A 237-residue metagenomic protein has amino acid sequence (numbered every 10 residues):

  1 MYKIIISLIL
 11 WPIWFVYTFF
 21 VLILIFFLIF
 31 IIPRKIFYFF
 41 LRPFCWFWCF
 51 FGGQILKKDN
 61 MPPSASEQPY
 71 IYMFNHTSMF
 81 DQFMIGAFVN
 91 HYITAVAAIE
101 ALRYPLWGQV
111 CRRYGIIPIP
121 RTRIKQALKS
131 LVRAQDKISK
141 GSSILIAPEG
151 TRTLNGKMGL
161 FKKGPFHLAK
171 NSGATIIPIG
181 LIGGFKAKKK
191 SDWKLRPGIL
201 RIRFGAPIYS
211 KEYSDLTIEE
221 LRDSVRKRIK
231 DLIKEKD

Functional and structural regions predicted by a protein language model:
M1-F26, F39, P62-A65, E219-D237: Membrane-interfacial terminal anchoring regions of lipid-handling membrane enzymes
V21-F39, F51-G53, S64-I124: Catalytic core of membrane glycerolipid acyltransferases/transacylases, capturing the structured, soluble-facing
F40-F47: N-terminal nucleotide/polyanion-binding subdomain common to many enzyme families
C45, I116-P120, T151: Short, basic, glycine/proline-bearing loop/turn elements
F51-D59, A127-L128, G184-A187: Short gly/ser/thr-rich secondary-structure transition/capping motifs
K58, I117-P120, S210: Short acidic-hydrophobic, aromatic-tinged amphipathic segments that line or gate anion-handling sites
N60-A65, R133-D136: Short amphipathic alpha-helix with an adjacent loop that forms part of the alpha/beta core around
L128-D237: Non-catalytic C-terminal accessory region of glycerolipid acyltransferases and related lyso-lipid remodeling enzymes
